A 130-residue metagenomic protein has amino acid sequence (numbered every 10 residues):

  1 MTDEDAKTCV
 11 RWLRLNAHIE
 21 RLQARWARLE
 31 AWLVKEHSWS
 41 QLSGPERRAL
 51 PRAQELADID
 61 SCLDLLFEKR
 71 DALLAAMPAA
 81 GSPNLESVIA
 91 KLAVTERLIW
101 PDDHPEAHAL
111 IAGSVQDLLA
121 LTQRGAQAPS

Functional and structural regions predicted by a protein language model:
M1-E30, E55: Short, charge/polar-rich alpha-helical segments
M1-K7, A120-S130: Short intrinsically disordered terminal tails
T2, C9, N16, E46-A53 (+2 more regions): Heptad-repeat register of long alpha-helical coiled-coils used for dimerization/oligomerization in large scaffolding
I19, W26, L33, S40 (+3 more regions): Leucine-rich amphipathic alpha-helices with coiled-coil/heptad-repeat character
L22, L92, I111-V115: Generic L/I/V-rich hydrophobic alpha-helical segments across diverse proteins
A24-A53: Short E/K-rich amphipathic alpha-helical oligomerization segments
P51-P83, W100-E106: Amphipathic alpha-helical coiled-coil segments
L66-V94, D117-A126: Long amphipathic alpha-helical coiled-coil segments
